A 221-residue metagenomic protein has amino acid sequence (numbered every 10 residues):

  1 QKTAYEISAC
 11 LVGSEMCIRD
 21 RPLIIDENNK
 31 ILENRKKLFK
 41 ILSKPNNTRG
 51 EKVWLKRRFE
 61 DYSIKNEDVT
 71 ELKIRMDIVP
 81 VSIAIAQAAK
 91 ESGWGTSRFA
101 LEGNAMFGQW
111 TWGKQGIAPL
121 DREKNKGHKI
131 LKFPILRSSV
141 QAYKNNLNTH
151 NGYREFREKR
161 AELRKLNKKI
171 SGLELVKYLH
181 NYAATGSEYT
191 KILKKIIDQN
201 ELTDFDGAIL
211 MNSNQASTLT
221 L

Functional and structural regions predicted by a protein language model:
Q1, E6, S14-E15, R19-A86 (+1 more regions): Catalytic cores of secreted/periplasmic lytic hydrolases that degrade extracellular macromolecules
